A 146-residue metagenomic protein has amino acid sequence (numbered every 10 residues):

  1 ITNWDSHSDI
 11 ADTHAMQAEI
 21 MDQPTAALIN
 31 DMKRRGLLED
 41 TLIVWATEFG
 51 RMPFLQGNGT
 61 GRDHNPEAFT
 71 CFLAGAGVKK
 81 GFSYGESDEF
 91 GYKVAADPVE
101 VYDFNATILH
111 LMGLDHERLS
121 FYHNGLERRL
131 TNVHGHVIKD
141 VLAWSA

Functional and structural regions predicted by a protein language model:
I1-A146: Ligand-binding pockets and gating/stacking loops
